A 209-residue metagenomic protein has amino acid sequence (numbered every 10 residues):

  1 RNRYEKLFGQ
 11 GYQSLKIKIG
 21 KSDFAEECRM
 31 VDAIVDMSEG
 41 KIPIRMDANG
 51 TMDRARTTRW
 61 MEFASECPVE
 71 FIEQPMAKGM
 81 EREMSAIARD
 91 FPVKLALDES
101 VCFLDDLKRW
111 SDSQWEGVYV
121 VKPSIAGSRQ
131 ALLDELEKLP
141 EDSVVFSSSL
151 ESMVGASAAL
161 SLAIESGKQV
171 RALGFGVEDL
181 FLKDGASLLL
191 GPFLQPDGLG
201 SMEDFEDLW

Functional and structural regions predicted by a protein language model:
R1-F91: Metal-dependent enolase-superfamily TIM-barrel catalytic cores that perform enediolate-based chemistry
L7-Q10, I34-D36, A64-E66, Q114-E116 (+3 more regions): Short, low-complexity, polar/charged sequence segments that are solvent-exposed and flexible
Q13-I17, I42-A48, I72-E73, V93-D98 (+3 more regions): Hydrophobic faces of well-ordered beta-strands that scaffold small-molecule active sites in alpha/beta enzyme cores
K18-S22, D47-D53, P75-G79, D98-C102 (+3 more regions): Active-site beta-loop-alpha junctions enriched in small/polar residues
E27-V31, T57, M84-A88, L95 (+4 more regions): Short amphipathic alpha-helical patches
R54-A64, F103-W115, R129-K138, S152-K168: Catalytic cores of alpha/beta
P75-A77, R82-V145: A beta-strand-loop signature enriched in Asp, Gly, Thr, and Trp that corresponds to the sialidase/neuraminidase Asp-box
S149-W209: Flexible C-terminal active-site loop/helix
